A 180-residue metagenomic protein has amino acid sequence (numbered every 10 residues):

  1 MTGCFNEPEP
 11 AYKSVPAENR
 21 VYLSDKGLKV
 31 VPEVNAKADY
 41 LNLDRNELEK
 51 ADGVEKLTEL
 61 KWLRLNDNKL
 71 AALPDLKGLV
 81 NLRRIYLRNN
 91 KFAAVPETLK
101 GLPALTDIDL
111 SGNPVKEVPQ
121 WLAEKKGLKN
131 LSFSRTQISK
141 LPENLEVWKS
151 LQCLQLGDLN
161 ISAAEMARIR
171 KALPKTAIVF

Functional and structural regions predicted by a protein language model:
M1-T2: Sec-dependent bacterial lipoprotein signal peptides
F5-N6: Bacterial signal peptide processing site
S14-K69: LRR N-terminal entry segment and analogous cap-like coil->beta motifs
N19-L23, D39-L43, K61-L65, R83-L87 (+4 more regions): Conserved hydrophobic beta-strand positions in leucine-rich repeat
K26, N46, L65-N68, L87-N90 (+3 more regions): Consensus "Asn ladder" position of solenoid repeat domains
L28-E33, L48-E55, L70-L76, V95-T98 (+3 more regions): The feature encodes a structural signal of leucine-rich repeats
V34-A38, V54-L60, L76-L82, K100-L105 (+3 more regions): Leucine-rich repeat
N130-S132, S139-F180: Leucine-rich solenoid repeat scaffolds
